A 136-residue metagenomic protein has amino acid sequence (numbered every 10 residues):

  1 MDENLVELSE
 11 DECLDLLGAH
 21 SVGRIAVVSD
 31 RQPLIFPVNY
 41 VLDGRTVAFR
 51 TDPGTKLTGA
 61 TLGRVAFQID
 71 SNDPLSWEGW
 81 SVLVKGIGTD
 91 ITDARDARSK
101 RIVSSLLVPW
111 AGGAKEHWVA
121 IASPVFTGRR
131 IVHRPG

Functional and structural regions predicted by a protein language model:
M1-G18: Extreme N-terminal tail/first-helix region
H20-D52: Short beta-strand segments
R31, T55-L57, P135: Short, surface-exposed beta-strand-loop junctions and turns on beta-sheet-rich folds
Y40, G86-G88, S123-V125: A structural signal for short, well-ordered beta-strand segments
R45-T46, G63, P124: Beta-strand-connecting loop/turn residues
F49-T51, F67, G128: Short hydrophobic/aromatic-rich beta-strand segments that constitute the beta-sheet cores of beta-sandwich/beta-barrel
P53-H117: Short, structured beta-strand-loop surface elements
S104-G136: Short, active-site-adjacent segments that bind or coordinate small-molecule cofactors and metal centers
